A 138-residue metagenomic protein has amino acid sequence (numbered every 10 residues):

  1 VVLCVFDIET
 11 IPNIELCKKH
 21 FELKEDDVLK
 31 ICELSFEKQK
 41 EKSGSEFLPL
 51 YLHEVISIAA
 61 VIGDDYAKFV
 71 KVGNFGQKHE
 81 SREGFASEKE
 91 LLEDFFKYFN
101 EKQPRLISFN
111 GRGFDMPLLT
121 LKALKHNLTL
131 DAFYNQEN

Functional and structural regions predicted by a protein language model:
V1-H53, Y66: Entry/capping segment at the start of metal-dependent catalytic domains with acidic active-site entry clusters
H53-A60: Active-site cores of enzymes that catalyze phosphoryl transfer or operate on phosphate-rich substrates
A60-N138: Conserved DEDDh/DEDDy metal-dependent 3′-5′ exonuclease domain
